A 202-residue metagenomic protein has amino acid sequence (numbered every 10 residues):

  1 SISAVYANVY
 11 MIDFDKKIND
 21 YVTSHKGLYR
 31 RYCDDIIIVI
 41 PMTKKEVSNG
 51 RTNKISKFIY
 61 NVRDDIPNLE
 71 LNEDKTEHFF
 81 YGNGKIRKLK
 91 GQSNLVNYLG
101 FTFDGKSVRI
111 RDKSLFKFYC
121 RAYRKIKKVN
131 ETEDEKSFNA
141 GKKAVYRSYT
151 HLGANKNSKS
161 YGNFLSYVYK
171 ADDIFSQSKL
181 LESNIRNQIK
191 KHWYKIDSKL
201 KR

Functional and structural regions predicted by a protein language model:
S1: Conserved P-loop NTPase mechanochemical-coupling segment
A4-K45, G50-F58: Active-site palm subdomain of RNA-directed nucleic acid polymerases
V9, K16, N49, N53-Y60 (+2 more regions): Right-hand nucleic-acid polymerase module
D20-K26, R63-E70: Short secondary-structure junctions
